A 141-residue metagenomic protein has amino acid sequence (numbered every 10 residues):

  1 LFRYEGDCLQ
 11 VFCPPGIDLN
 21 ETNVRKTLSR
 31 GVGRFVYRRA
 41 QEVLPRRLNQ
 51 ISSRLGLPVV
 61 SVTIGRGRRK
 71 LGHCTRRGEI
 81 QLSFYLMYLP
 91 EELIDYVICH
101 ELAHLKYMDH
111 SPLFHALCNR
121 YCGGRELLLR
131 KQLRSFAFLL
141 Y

Functional and structural regions predicted by a protein language model:
L1-D95, L105-Y141: Active-site-proximal or metal-binding-adjacent scaffold patches in catalytic folds
I98: Walker B beta-strand of ABC/ABC-like P-loop ATPase nucleotide-binding domains, specifically the conserved hydrophobic
E101: Walker B catalytic acidic pair
